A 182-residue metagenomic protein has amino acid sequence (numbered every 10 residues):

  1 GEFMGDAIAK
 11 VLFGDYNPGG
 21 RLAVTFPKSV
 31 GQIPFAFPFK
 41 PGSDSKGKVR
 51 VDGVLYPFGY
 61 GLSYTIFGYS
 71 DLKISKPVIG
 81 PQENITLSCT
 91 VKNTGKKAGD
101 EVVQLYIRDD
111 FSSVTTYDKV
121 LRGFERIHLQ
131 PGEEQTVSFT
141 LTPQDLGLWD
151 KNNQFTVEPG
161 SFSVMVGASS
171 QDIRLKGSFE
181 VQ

Functional and structural regions predicted by a protein language model:
G1-D100, Y106, R126, P131 (+4 more regions): Secreted, periplasmic, or luminal enzymes acting at the cell surface/secretory milieu
K96-S113, K119-L121: Short acidic, flexible loop segments centered on an aromatic residue
R108, T142-Q144, G167-S169: Short, loop-centered acidic/histidine patches that primarily coordinate divalent metals
S113-W149: Intrinsically disordered, low-complexity Pro/Gly/Ser/Thr-rich segments with frequent PxxP/GP/PP motifs and embedded
D145-S161: Short glycine/proline/serine/threonine-rich loop/turn segments at secondary-structure transition edges
G177-F179: C-terminal edge beta-strand
